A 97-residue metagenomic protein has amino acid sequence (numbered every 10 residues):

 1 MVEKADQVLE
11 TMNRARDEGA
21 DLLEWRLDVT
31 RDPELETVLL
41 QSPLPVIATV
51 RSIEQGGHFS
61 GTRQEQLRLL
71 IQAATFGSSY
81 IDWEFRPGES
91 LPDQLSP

Functional and structural regions predicted by a protein language model:
M1, L22-T30, Q66-S90: Catalytic beta/alpha-barrel core
M1-V8, S52-Q64: Active-site mouth loops of central-metabolism enzymes
T11-M12: Catalytic cores of alpha/beta
A15-R16, A74: Non-catalytic positions within long, well-ordered alpha-helices that form the structural scaffold/packing of enzyme
G19, G56-G57, G61, G77 (+1 more regions): Residue-identity detector for glycine
G19-D21, S42-V46, G77-S79, P97: Short, well-ordered coil/turn segments that N-cap beta-strands
D28-P43, G61, E84-P97: Active-site-adjacent beta->alpha loops and helix N-cap segments on the catalytic face of soluble alpha/beta enzymes
I47-V50, W83: Short beta-strand elements of ligand-binding domains
